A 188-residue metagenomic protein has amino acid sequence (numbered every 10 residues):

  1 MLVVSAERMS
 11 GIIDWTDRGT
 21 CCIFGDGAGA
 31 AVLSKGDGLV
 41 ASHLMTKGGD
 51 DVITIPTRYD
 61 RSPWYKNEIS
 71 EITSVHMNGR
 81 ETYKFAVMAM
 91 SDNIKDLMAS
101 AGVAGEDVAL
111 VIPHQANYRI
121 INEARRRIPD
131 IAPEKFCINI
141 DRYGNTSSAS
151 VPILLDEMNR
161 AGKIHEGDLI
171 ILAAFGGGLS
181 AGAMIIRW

Functional and structural regions predicted by a protein language model:
L2-V4, A31-L33, I112, I171: Structural motif
S5-G11, G36, T46, R142-G144 (+1 more regions): Acidic, glycine-rich active-site loops and adjacent beta-strand->loop/helix elements that engage anionic groups
R8, A28, N117: A generic "binding-loop/recognition-motif" signal
W15, Y59-A109, R119-P129, L154 (+2 more regions): Conserved active-site "lid/cap" helical segment
W15-K84, M88, D92, F175 (+1 more regions): Condensing-enzyme catalytic core mediating Claisen C-C bond formation in acyl metabolism
V87, S91, A109-W188: Claisen-condensing/thiolase-fold acyl-transfer catalytic domains that form or cleave C-C bonds in fatty acid
